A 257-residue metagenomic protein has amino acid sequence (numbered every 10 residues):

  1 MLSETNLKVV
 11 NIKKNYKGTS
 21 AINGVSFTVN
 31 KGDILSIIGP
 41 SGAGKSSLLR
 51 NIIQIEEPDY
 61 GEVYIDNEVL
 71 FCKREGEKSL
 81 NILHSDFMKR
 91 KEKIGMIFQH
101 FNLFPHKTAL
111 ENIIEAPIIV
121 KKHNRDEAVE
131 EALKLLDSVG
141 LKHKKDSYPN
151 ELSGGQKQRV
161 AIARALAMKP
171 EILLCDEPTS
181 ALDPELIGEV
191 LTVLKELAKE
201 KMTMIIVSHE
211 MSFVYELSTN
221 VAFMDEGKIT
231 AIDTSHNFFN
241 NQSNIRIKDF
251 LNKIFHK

Functional and structural regions predicted by a protein language model:
I53: Helix-to-loop junction immediately C-terminal to a conserved catalytic motif
Y148-L152, Q156: Conserved ABC ATPase signature
A167-E171: A short, proline-enriched helix->beta-strand linker immediately N-terminal to the Walker B motif in ABC-type P-loop
L173-D176: Catalytic Walker B motif of ABC-type/P-loop ATPase nucleotide-binding domains
S208-H209: H-loop/switch region of ABC-family ATPase nucleotide-binding domains
V214-E216: A short, surface-exposed alpha-helical micro-motif characterized by mixed small hydrophobic and charged/polar residues
